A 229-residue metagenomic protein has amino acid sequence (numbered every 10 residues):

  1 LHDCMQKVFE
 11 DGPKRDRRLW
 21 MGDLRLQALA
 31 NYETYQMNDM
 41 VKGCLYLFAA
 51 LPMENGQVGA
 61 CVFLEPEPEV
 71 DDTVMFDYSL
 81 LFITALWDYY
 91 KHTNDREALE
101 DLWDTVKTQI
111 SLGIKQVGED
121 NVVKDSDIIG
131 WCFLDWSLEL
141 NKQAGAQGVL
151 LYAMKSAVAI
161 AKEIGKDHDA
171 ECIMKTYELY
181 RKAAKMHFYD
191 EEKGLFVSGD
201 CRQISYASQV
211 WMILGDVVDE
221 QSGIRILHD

Functional and structural regions predicted by a protein language model:
L1-E10: Mature extracytoplasmic enzyme cores
L19-D229: Active-site core of glycosidic bond-cleaving carbohydrate-active enzymes
